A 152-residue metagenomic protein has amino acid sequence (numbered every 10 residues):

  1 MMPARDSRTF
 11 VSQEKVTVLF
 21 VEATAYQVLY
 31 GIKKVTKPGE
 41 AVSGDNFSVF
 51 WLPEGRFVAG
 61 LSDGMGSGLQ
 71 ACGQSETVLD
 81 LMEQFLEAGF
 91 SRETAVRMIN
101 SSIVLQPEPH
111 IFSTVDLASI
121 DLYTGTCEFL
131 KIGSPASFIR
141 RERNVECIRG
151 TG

Functional and structural regions predicted by a protein language model:
M1-G60, G66-Q70, S75, L79 (+1 more regions): Conserved subregion of the PPM/PP2C metallophosphatase catalytic domain
